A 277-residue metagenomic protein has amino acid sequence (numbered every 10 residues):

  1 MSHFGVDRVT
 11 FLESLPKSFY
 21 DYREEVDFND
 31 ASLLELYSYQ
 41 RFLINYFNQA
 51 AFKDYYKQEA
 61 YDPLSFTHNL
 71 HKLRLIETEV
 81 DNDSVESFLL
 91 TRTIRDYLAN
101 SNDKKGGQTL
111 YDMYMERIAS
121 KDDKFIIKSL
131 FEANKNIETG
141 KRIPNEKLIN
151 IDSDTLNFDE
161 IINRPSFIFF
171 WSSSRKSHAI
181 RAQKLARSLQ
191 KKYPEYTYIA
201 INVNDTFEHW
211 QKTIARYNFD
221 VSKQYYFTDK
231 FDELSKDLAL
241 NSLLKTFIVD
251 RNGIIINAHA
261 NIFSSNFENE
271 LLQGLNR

Functional and structural regions predicted by a protein language model:
M1-D154: Oxidative protein folding and maturation machinery
N134, N157-F158, W171-S177, Y198-D205 (+3 more regions): Short, contiguous acidic/charged loop-to-helix segments that flank catalytic cores in large enzymes
S153-L156, G253: Detector for glycine-centered tight turns/loop "hinges" at secondary-structure junctions
L156-A186: Short active-site neighborhood of thiol/selenol oxidoreductases, capturing the structured segment around
I162-P165, P194-T197, D220-V221, R251: Loop/turn elements at helix/coil->beta-strand transitions in domains of secreted/extracellular proteins
A179-R216, F231-K236: Structural microenvironment flanking redox-active thiols in thiol-disulfide oxidoreductases
I214-F247, R251: Short, internal strand/loop/helix patches that form the active-site neighborhood or redox-interaction surface
I248-R277: Thiol-/selenol-based redox modules, centered on thioredoxin-like and closely related oxidoreductase domains
